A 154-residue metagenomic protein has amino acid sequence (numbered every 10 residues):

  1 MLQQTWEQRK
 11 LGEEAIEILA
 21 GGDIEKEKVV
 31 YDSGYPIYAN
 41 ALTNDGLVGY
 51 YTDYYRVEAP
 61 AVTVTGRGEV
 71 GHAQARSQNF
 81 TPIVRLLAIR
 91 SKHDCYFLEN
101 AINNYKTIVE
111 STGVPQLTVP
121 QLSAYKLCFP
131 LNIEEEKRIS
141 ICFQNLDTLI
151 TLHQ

Functional and structural regions predicted by a protein language model:
M1-G12, K126-Q154: Amphipathic alpha-helical segments
M1-G22, Y31-A41: Non-catalytic DNA-recognition/assembly elements of restriction-modification systems
L2-Q8, K26-V30, T52-R56, Q78-N79: Short secondary-structure boundary/capping segments within folded domains
W6, K10-L11, I24, Y38 (+4 more regions): Non-catalytic beta-sheet/beta-sandwich ligand-binding modules that flank or precede catalytic cores
E13-A15, K26, I37, P60-T63 (+4 more regions): C-terminal accessory/regulatory regions appended to core domains
G21-D23, V48-G49: Short alpha-helical segments and helix-capping/turn motifs at coil-helix boundaries
E25-Y31, V114-L117: Short coil/turn segments at secondary-structure boundaries
N40-I102, E110-V114, T118, L122: A short beta-sheet element
